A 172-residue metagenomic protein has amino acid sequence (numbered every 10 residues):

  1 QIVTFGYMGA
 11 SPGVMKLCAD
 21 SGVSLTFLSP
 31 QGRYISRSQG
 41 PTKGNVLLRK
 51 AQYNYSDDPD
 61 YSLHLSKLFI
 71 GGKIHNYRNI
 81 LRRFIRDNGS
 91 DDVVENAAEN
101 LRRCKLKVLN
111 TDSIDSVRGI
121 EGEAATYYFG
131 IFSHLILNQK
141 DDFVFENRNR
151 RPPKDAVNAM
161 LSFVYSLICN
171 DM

Functional and structural regions predicted by a protein language model:
Q1-V3: Alpha-helical/coil-rich non-catalytic "connector" segments in signaling and regulatory proteins
F5-N79: A surface-exposed, charged beta-strand/loop segment in the N-terminal or early-internal portion of soluble proteins
V46-M172: Active-site helix-to-loop segments that bind/position phosphate- or nucleotide-bearing substrates and donors across
